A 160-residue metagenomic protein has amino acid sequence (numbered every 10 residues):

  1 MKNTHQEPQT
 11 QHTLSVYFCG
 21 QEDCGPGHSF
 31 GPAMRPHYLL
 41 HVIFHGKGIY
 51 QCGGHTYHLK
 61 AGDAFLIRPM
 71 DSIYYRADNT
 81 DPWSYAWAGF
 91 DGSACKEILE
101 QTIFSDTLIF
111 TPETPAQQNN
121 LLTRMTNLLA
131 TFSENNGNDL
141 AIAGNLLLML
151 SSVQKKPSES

Functional and structural regions predicted by a protein language model:
M1-A64, N79, D106-I109: Generic protein-terminus/edge-of-domain signal
E22-G25, S93-K96, K155: Active-site/binding-pocket entry motifs
G48, I73, S151, K155: Active-site micro-motifs of SAM-dependent methyltransferase domains
T56, M70-A94: Ligand-binding loop in jelly-roll beta-barrel domains
I98-S160: Amphipathic alpha-helical segments enriched in hydrophobic/aromatic residues interleaved with Lys/Arg
